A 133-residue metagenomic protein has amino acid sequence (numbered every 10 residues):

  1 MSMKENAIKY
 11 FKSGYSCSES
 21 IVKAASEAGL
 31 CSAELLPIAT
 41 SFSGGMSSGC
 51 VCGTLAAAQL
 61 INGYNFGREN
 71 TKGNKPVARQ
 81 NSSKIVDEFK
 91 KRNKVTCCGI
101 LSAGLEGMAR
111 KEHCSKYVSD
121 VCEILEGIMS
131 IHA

Functional and structural regions predicted by a protein language model:
M1-A28: Active-site-proximal helix-loop elements at catalytic-domain edges
C17, C52, C98: Short cysteine clusters
I21, I38-S43, L55, V121: Short alpha-helical scaffolding segments that buttress acidic/His motifs in well-ordered protein cores
K23-T40, R92-G99: Acidic-glycine-rich active-site phosphate/pyrophosphate-binding loop
A28-I38, G63-N81: Phosphate-handling active-site elements
S41-I61: Glycine/serine-rich anion-binding loops at beta->alpha junctions that coordinate negatively charged ligand groups
P76-A133: C-terminal binding/interaction regions
